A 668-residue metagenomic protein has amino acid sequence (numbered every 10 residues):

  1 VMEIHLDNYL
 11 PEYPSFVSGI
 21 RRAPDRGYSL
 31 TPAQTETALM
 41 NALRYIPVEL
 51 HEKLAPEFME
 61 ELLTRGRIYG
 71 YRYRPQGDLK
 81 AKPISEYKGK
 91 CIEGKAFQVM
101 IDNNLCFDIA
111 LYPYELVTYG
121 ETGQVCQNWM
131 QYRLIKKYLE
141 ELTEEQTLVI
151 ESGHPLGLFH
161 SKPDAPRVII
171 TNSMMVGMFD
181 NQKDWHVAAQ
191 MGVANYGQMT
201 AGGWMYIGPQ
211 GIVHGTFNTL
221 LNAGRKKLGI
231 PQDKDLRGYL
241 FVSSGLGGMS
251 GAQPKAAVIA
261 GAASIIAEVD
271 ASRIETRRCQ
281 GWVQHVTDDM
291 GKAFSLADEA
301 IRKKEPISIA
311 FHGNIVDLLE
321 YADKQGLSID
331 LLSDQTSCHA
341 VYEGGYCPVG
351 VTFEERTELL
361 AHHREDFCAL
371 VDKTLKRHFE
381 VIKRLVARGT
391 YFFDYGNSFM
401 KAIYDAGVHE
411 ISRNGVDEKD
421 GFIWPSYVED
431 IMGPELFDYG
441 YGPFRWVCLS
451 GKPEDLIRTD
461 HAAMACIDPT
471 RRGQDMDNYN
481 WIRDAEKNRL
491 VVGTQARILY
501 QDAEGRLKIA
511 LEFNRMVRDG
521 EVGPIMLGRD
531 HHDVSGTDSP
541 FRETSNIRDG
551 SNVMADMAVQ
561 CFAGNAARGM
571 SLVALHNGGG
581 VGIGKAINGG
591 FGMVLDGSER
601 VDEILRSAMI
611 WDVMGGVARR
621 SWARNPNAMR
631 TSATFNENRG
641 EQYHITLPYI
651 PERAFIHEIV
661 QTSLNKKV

Functional and structural regions predicted by a protein language model:
V1-G215, L221, R225-L228, Q232 (+4 more regions): N-terminal ligand-binding/catalytic initiation module
I101-Y114, V187, V193-T200, N218 (+9 more regions): Catalytic cofactor-binding cores of redox enzymes
E141-Q146, G261-A262, S328-L331, R384-Y391 (+3 more regions): Structural alpha-beta junctions
T147-S152, I170-T171, S243, I266-A267 (+5 more regions): General beta-strand structural signal in soluble alpha/beta enzymes
Q198-L221, R225, R237-L240, L246-K304 (+7 more regions): Catalytic or ion-translocation cores adjacent to nucleophile or general acid/base/metal-coordination motifs in diverse
V258-A260, D323-S328, V408-S412, V517 (+2 more regions): Short, solvent-exposed amphipathic alpha-helical segments in soluble enzyme and RNA/protein-processing domains
G291-I509: Core active-site phosphate/anionic-ligand binding loop and the adjoining beta-turn-alpha structural block in enzyme
L296-E305, A310-Q325, I329, N627-K666: C-terminal domain-closing interface element
